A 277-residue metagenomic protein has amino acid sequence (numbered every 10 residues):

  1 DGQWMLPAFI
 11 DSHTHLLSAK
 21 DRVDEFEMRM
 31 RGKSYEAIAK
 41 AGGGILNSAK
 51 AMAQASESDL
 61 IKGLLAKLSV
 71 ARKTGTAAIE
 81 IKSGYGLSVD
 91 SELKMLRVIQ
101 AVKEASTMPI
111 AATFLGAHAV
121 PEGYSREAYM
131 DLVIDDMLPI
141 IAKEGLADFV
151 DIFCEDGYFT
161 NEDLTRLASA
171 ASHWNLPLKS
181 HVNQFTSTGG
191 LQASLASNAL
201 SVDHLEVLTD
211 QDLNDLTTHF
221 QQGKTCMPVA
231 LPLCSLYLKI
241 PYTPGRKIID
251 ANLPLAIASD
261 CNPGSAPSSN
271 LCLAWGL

Functional and structural regions predicted by a protein language model:
D1, T113-L115, L231, A258: Conserved beta-strand termini and adjacent loop/short-helix elements that scaffold enzyme active sites in alpha/beta
D1-G63: Metal-associated gating/positioning segment near the N- to mid-region
G2, H13, F26, G75 (+6 more regions): Divalent metal-coordination and catalytic microenvironments
P7-F9, A78, P177, A256: Hydrophobic "anchor" residues on beta-strands that sit immediately upstream of conserved functional sites
L16, G84-L87, D156, C234-L236 (+1 more regions): Short histidine/acidic/glycine/proline-rich micro-motifs that form metal- and phosphate-coordinating active-site loops
G43-G63, S69, A77-G189: Metal-coordinating catalytic core of metallo-dependent amide/deamination hydrolases
P177, S187-L277: Active-site-adjacent C-terminal substructures of enzyme catalytic domains
